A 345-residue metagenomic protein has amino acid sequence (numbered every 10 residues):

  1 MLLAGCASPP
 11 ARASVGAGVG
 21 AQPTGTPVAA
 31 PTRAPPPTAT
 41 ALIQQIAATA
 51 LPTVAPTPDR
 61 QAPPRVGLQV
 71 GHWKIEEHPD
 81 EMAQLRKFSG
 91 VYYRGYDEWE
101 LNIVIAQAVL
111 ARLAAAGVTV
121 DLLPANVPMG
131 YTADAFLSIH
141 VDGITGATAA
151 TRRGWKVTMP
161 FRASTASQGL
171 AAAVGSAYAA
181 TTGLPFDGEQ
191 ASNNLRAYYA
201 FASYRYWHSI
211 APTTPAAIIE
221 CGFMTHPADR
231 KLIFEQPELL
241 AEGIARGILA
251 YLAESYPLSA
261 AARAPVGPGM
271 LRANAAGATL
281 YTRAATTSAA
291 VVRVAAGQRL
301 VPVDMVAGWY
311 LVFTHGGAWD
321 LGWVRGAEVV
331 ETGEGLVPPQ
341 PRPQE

Functional and structural regions predicted by a protein language model:
G5-R60, A260-P265, T332, L336-E345: Ser/Thr-rich, Proline-interspersed low-complexity disordered segments
A47-F136, D142-W155: Active-site histidine-acidic residue metal-binding/catalytic motifs, centered on HxH/HExxH-like signatures
Q69-H72, L123-V127, L137-G143, P160-A163 (+4 more regions): Active-site-proximal beta-strand/loop segments in catalytic clefts of secreted hydrolases
Y96-Q107, F161-G169, K231-E242, A284 (+1 more regions): Soluble non-cytosolic domains of exported or imported proteins
S138-G146, T158, S192-A261: Active-site-adjacent mobile loop/cap segments within catalytic or ligand-binding domains
Q168-Y198: Active-site-adjacent substrate-binding region of metalloamidase/peptidase-like peptide-processing proteins
P257-T279, R293-A296, V303-V306, E328-E345: SH3-family beta-barrel domains
V291-A327: SH3/SH3-like beta-barrel superfamily modules
